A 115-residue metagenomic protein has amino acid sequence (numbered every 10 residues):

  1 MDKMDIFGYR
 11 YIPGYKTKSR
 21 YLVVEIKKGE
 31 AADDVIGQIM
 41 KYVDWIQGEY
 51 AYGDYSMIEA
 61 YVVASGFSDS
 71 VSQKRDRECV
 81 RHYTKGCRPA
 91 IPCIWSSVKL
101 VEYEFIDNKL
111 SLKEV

Functional and structural regions predicted by a protein language model:
M1-V115: Charged, terminal alpha-helix-loop-beta segments that serve as non-catalytic nucleic-acid engagement and/or assembly
